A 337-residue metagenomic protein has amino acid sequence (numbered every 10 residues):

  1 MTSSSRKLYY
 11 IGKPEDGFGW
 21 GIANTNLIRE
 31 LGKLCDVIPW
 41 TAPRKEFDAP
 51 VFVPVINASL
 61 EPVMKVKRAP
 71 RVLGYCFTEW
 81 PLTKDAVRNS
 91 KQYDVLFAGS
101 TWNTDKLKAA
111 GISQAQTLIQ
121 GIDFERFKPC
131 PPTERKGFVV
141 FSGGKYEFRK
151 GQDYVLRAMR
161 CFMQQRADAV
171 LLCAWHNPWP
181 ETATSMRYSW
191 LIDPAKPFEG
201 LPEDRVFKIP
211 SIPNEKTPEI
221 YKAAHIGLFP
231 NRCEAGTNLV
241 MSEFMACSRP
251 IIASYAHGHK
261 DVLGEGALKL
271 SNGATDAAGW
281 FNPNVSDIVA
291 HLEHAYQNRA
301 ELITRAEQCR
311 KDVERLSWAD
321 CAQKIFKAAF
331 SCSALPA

Functional and structural regions predicted by a protein language model:
Y9, R29, D36-K108: Extended catalytic core of nucleotide-activated donor transferases of GT-like folds
G19, P283, D287, Q297-K327: A charged, aromatic-enriched C-terminal amphipathic alpha-helix characteristic of glycosyltransferases across folds
K84-D85, I122-K136: Acidic anion/phosphate-binding donor-loop and adjacent secondary structure in glycosyltransferase catalytic cores
T133-K150, L156-R160, L171-C173: Conserved donor-binding/catalytic core segment of Leloir-type glycosyltransferases
A183-E215: Nucleotide-activated donor-binding/catalytic signature segment of Leloir-type glycosyltransferases, i.e., the conserved
N214, E219-A224: Short alpha-helical donor nucleotide-sugar binding micro-motif in glycosyltransferases
K222-G236, R249: Acidic donor-binding loop of glycosyltransferase active sites
K260-H294: Change "using UDP/GDP/dTDP sugars" to "using nucleotide sugars
